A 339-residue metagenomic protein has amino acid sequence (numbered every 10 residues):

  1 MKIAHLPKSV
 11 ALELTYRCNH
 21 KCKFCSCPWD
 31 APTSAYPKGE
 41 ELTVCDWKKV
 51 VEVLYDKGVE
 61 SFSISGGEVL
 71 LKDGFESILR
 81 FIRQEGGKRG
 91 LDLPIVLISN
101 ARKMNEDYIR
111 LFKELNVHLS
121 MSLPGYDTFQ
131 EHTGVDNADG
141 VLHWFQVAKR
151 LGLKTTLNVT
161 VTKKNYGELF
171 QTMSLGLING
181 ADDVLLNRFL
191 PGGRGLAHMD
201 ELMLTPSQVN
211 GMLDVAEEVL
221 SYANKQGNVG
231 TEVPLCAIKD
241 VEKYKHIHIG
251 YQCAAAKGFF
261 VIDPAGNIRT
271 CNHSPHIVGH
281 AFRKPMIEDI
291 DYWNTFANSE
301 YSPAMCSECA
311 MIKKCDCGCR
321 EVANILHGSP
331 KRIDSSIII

Functional and structural regions predicted by a protein language model:
K2-V44: Canonical Radical SAM [4Fe-4S] cluster-binding loop centered on the CxxxCxxC motif and its immediate flanking residues
R17, K21, Q252, M305 (+1 more regions): The −1 position to Zn-ligating cysteines in a subset of zinc-ribbon hairpins
A31, G39, V44-S65, K72-L190: Radical SAM/AdoMet-radical enzyme domain recognition
T43-V50, I287-I290, L326-I339: Short microdomains enriched in Cys/His and/or Lys/Arg
S207-K243, N267-C317, E321, L326: C-terminal accessory region of radical SAM enzymes
E242-Y251: Short, basic/aromatic recognition patches
C253-K257: Short, small/polar residue-rich loop motifs at catalytic or cofactor-binding pockets
I262-D263: Short, acidic, Ser/Thr-enriched surface-loop or helix-capping motifs
